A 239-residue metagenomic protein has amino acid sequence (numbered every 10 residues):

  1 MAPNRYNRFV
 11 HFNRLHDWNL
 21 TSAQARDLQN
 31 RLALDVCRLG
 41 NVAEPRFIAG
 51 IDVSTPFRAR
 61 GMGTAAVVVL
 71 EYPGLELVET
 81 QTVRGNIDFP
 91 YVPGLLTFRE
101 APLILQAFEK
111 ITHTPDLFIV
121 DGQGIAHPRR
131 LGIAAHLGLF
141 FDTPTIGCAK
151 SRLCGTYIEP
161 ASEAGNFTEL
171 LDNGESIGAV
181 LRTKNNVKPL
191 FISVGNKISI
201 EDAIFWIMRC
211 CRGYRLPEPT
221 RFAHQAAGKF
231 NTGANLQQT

Functional and structural regions predicted by a protein language model:
F9-V36, A101, Q106-A107, K150-S151 (+1 more regions): C-terminal binding/interaction regions
D35-E44: A short acidic-Thr-Gly-centered motif at the start of a beta-strand
R46-P56: Two-metal-ion RNase H-like nuclease active-site motif
F57-T114: A glycine-rich, hydrophobic loop/mini-helix early in the fold
R58, A126-R129, L153-Y157: Short, well-ordered, mixed-charge alpha-helical segments that flank or form enzyme active sites
L105-A135, F141-T143: Catalytic-site beta-strand/loop segments enriched in glycine and acidic/polar residues
P144-A149: Short hydrophobic alpha-helical runs that function as membrane-insertion/retention elements
